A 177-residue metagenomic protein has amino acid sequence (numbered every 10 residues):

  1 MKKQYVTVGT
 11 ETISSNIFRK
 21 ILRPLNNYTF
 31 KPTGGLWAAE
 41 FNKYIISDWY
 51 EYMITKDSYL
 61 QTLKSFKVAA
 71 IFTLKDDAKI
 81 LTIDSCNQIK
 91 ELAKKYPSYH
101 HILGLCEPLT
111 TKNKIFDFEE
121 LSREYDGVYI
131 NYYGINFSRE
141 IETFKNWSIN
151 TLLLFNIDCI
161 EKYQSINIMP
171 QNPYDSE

Functional and structural regions predicted by a protein language model:
M1-P24, T55-E177: Active-site and NAD+-binding cores of ADP-ribose-processing enzymes
R23-S65: Extended catalytic/binding region for NAD+/ADP-ribose chemistry, centered on the ART fold
